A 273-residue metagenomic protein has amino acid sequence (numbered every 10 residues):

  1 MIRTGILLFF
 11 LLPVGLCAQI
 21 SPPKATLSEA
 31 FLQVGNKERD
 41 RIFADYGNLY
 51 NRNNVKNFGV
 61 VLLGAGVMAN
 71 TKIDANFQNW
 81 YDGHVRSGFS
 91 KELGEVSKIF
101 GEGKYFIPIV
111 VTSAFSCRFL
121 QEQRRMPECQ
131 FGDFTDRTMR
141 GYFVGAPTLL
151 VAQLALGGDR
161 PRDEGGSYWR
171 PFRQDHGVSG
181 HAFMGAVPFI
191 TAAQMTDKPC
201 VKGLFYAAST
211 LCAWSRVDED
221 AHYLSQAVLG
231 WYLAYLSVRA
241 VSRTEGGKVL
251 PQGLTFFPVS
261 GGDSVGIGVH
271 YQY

Functional and structural regions predicted by a protein language model:
M1-F58, I99-F106, C117-Q121, R125-Y273: Replace "edges of transmembrane helices
K37-I42, R86-L93: Juxtamembrane membrane-water interface segments that cap and precede transmembrane helices
F58-G64: Alpha-helical transmembrane segments
G64-A75: Alpha-helical transmembrane segments of multi-pass membrane proteins
G64-G66, S113-C117, A193: Well-ordered alpha-helical scaffold segments within catalytic/enzyme domains
Q78-W80, R125: Membrane-interface helix termini and inter-helical loops of multi-pass transporters
Y81-S90, P161-W169: Cytosolic, membrane-interface loops and tails of multi-pass inner-membrane proteins
F89-V110: Interfacial helix-start motif at the membrane-water boundary
